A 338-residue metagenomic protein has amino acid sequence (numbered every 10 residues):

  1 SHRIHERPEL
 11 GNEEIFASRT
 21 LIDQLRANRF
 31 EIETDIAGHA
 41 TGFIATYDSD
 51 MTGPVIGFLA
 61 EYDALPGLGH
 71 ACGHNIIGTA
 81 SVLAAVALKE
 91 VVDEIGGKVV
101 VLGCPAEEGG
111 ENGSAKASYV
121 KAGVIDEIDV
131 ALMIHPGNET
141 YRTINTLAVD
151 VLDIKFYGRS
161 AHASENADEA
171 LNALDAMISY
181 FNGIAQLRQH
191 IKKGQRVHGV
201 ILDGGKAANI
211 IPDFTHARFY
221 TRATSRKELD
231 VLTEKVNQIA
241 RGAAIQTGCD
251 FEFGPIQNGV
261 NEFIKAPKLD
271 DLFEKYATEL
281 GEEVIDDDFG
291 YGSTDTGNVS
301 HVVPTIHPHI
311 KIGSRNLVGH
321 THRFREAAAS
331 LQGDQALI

Functional and structural regions predicted by a protein language model:
S1-V100: Acidic/His- and Gly-rich active-site-bordering loop/insert found across diverse amide/peptide-bond hydrolases
I4, Y119, F219: Residue-level signal for inorganic ion chemistry
H5-R7, D63, H70, H74 (+5 more regions): Histidine-centered active-site/metal-ligand motif
E13, A17-Q24, P54, E61 (+16 more regions): General structural feature for long, well-ordered alpha-helical segments within catalytic domains of soluble enzymes
T41-T46, D63-A71, N75-I76, V82 (+3 more regions): Histidine/acidic-residue-rich, glycine-tolerant segments that coordinate divalent metal ions
D50-T52, E61-L65, Y157-R159, H216 (+1 more regions): Short connector loops/turns at beta-strand edges and beta->alpha or beta->beta junctions
G57-L59, L152-Y157, H307-G313: Non-cysteine beta-strand/loop elements that form the S-adenosyl-L-methionine
I178-I338: Metal-dependent amide/peptide-bond hydrolase catalytic core, centered on the "pita-bread" metallohydrolase fold
